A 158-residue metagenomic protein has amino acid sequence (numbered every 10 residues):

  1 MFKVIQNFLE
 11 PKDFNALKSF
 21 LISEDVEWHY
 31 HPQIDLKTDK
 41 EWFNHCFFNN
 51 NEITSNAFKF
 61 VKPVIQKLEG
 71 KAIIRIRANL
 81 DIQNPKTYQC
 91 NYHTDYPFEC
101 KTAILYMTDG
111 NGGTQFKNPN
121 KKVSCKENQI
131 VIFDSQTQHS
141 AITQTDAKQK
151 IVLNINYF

Functional and structural regions predicted by a protein language model:
M1-A72: Non-heme Fe(II)/2-oxoglutarate
F48-F158: Catalytic core of non-heme Fe(II) oxygenases with the double-stranded beta-helix
